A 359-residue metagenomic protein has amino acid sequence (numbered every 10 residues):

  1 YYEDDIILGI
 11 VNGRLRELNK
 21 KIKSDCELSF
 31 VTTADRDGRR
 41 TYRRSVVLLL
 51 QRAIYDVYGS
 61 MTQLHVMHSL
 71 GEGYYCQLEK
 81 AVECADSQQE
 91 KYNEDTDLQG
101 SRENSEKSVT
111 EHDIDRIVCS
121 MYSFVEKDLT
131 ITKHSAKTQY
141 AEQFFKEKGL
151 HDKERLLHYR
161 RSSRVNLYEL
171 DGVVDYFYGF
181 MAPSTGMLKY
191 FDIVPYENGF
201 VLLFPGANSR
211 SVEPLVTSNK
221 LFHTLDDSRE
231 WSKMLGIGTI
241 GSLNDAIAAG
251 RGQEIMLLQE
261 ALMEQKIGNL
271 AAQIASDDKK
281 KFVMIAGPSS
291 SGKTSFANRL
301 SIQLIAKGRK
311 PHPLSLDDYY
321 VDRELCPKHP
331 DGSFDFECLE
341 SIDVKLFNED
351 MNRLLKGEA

Functional and structural regions predicted by a protein language model:
D5, K20-T41, T62-L70, Y75-C84 (+3 more regions): Auxiliary tRNA-acceptor-end handling modules of aminoacyl-tRNA synthetases
E83-D86, N93-S105: Short, low-complexity, charge-dense intrinsically disordered segments
I285: Hydrophobic anchor at the beta1->P-loop junction of P-loop NTPases
S290: Walker A (P-loop) phosphate-binding loop of P-loop NTPases
K293: Conserved lysine of the Walker
F296, L300: Hydrophobic positions on the alpha1 helix immediately C-terminal to the Walker A/P-loop
K307-R323: Short beta-strand-centered segment that lines the nucleotide-binding/catalytic pocket of NTP-utilizing
C326-E358: Conserved nucleotide-sensing/catalytic segment adjacent to the nucleotide-binding pocket in NTP-handling enzymes
